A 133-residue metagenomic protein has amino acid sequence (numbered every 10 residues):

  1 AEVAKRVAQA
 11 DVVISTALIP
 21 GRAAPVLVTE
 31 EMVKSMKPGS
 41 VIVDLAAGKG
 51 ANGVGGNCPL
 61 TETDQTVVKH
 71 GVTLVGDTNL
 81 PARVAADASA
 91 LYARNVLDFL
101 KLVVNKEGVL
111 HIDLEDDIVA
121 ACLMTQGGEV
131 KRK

Functional and structural regions predicted by a protein language model:
A1, S35-P38, L97: Short, structured secondary-structure boundary patches
A1-A8: Glycine-rich phosphate/diphosphate-binding loop of Rossmann-like nucleotide-binding domains
V3, E31-M32, I112: Short, flexible, glycine/charge-rich loop motifs used to bind or transfer phosphoryl groups or to couple energy/partner
A10-V13, V41, A88-R94: A generic short-segment signal for beta-strand/edge and adjacent turn/coil regions
V12-V75: ADP-ribose/adenylate-binding Rossmann-like module
A47, N52-K133: Adenosine-phosphate binding glycine-rich loop
